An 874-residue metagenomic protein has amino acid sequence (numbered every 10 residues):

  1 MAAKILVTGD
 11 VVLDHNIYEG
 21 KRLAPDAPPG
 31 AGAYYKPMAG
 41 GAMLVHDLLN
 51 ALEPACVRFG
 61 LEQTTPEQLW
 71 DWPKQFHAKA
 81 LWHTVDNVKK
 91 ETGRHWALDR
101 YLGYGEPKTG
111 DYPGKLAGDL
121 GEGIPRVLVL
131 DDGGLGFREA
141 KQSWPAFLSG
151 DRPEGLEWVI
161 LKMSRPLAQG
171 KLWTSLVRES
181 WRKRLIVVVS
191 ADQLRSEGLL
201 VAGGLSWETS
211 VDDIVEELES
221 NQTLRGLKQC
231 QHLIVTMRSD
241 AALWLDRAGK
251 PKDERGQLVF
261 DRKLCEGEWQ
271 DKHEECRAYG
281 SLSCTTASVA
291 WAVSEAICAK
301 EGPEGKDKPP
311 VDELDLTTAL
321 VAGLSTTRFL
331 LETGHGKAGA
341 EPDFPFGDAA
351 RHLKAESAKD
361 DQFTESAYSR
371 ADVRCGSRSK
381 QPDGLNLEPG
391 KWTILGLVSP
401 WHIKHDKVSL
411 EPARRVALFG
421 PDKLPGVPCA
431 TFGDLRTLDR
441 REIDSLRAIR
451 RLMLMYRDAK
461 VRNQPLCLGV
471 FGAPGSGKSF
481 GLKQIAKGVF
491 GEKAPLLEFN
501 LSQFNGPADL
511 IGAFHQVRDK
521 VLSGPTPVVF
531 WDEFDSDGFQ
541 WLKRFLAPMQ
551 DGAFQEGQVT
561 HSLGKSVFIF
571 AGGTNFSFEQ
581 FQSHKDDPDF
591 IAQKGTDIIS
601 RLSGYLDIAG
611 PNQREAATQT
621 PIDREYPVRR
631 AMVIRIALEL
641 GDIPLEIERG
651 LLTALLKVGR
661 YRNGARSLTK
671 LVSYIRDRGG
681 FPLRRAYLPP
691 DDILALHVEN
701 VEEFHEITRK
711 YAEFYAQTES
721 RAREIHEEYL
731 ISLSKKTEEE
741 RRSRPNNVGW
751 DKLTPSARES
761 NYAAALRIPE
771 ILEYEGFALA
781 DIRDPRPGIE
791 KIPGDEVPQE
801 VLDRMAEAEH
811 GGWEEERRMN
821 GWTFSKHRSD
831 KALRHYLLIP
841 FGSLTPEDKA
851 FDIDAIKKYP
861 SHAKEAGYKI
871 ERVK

Functional and structural regions predicted by a protein language model:
A2-M455, L671-T708: Extended, charged/polar low-complexity intrinsically disordered regions
V461-F480: Walker A/P-loop nucleotide-binding motif
K493-P525: Short glycine-rich substrate-engagement loop in P-loop NTPases that contacts/grips substrate
Q540-K565, A571-T574: Conserved catalytic/switch belt of AAA+ P-loop NTPases
G564, F578-N612: A short helix-turn-beta junction within AAA+ P-loop NTPase domains corresponding to the substrate/partner-engaging
I643-G659: Short conserved motifs of the RecA-like P-loop NTPase core
G659-R676: The conserved phosphate-sensing helix
H697-K874: Alpha-helical propensity feature that highlights long, continuous alpha-helices across diverse contexts
